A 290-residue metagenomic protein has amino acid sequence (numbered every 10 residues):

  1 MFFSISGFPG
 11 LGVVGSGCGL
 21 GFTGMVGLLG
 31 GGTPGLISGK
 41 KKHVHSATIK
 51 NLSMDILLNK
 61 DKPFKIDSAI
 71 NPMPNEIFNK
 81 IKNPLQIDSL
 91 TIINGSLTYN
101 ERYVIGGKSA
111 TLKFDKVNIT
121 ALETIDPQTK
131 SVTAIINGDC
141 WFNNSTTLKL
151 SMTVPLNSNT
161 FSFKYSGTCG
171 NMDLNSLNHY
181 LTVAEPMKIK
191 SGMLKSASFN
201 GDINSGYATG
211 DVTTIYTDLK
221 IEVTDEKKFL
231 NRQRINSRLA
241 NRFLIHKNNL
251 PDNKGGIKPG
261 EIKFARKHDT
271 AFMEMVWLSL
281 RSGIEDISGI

Functional and structural regions predicted by a protein language model:
M1, M54, L97, F161-F163 (+2 more regions): Hydrophobic residues embedded in beta-strands of well-ordered beta-sheets
M1, N71-F163, L278: Elongated, acidic membrane-bridging lipid-handling scaffolds and related periplasm/extracellular "bridge/tunnel" systems
M1-I5, G12-N59, E76-G95: Flexible beta-edge/linker motif
G10-G30, V44, I70-P74, V104-T120 (+2 more regions): Amphipathic hydrophobic-ligand
N51-S53, S96, N171, Y216-D218: Transmembrane beta-strands of outer-membrane beta-barrel pores
M54-L57, F64-K65, N100: Short loop/beta submotifs within extracellular cysteine-rich repeat domains
L57-K62, T224-K228: Outer-membrane beta-barrel and related beta-rich outer-membrane complex signature in Gram-negative bacteria
P155, T168, Y180, E185-I290: Extended terminal
